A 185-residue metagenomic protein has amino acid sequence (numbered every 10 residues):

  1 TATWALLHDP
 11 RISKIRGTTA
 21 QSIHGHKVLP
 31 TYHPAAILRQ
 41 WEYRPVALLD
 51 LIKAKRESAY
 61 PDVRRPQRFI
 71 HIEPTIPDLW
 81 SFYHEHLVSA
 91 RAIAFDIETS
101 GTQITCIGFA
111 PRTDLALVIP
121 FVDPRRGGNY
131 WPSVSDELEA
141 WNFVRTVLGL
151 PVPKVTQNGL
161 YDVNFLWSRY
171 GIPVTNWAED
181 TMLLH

Functional and structural regions predicted by a protein language model:
T1-P66: Glycine/proline-rich loop-helix segments at beta-alpha junctions forming the active-site rim of enzyme cores
H71-F95, T99-H185: Conserved DEDDh/DEDDy metal-dependent 3′-5′ exonuclease domain
